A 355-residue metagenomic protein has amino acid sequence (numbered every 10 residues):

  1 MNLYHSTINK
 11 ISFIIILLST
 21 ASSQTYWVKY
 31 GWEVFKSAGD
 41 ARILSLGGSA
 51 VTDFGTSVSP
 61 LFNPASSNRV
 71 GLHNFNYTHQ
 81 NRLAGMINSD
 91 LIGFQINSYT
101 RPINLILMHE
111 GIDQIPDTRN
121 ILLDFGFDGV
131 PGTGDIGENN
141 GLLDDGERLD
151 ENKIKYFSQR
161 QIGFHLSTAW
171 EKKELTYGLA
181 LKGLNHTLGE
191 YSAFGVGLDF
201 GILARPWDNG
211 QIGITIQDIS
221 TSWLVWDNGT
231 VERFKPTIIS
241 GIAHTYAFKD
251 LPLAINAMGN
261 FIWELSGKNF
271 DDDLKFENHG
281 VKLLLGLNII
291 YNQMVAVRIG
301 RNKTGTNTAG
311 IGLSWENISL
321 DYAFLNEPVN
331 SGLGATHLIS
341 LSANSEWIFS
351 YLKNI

Functional and structural regions predicted by a protein language model:
M1-Y4, N354: Generic detector of intrinsically disordered, low-complexity segments in short proteins and peptide precursors
Y4, K10-S19: Sec-dependent N-terminal signal peptides
T7-I8, Q24: Intrinsically disordered, low-complexity Ser/Thr/Pro-rich tracts
Q24-I355: Subset of outer-membrane beta-barrel
